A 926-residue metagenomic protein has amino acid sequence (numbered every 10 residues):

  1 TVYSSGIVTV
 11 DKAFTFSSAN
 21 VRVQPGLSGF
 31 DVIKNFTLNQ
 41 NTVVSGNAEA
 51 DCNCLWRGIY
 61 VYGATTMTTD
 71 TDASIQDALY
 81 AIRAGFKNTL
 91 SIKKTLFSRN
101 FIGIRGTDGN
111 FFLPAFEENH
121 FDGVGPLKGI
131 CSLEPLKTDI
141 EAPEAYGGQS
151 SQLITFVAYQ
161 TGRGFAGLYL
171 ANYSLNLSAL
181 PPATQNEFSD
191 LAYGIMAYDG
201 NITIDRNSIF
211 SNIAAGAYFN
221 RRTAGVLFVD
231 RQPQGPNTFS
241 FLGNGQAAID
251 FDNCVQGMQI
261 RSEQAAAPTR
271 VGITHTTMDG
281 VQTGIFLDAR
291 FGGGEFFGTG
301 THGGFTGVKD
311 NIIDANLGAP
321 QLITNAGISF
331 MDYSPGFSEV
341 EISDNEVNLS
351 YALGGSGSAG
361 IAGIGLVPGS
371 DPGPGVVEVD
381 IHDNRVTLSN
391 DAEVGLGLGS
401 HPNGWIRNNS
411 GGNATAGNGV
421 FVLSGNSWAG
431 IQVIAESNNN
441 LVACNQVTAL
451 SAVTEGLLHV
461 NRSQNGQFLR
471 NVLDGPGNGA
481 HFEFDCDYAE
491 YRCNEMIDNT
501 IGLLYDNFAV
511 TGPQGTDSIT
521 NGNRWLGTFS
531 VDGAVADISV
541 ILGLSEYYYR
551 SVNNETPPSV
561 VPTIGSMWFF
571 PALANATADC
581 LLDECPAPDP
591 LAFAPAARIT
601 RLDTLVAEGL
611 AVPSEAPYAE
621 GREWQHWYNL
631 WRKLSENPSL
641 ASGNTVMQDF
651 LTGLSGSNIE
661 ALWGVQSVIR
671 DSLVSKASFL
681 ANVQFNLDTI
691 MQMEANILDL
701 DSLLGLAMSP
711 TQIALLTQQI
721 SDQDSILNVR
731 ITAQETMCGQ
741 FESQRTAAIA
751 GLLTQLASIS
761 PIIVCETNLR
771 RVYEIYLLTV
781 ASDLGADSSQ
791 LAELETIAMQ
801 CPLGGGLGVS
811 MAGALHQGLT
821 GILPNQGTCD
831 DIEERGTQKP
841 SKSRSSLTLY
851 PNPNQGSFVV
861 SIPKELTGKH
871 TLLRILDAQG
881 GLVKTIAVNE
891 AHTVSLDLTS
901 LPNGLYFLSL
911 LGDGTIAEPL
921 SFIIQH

Functional and structural regions predicted by a protein language model:
T1-G162, Y169, E187-T203, S208-Q232 (+15 more regions): Extracellular beta-helix/beta-solenoid repeat scaffolds
V8, R844-Y850, N854-H926: C-terminal outer-membrane/trafficking sorting elements
F111-P114, L127-D139, E144-S150, I154-A158 (+12 more regions): N-terminal targeting or signal-anchor segments and their processing/structural boundaries
T269, S338, G404, N440 (+3 more regions): Short beta-strand/loop motifs in extracellular/secreted proteins, especially within beta-sandwich accessory domains
G425-F484: Eukaryotic tandem repeat interaction scaffolds
G543-S843: Short, compositionally biased serine/threonine- and acidic-rich segments at solvent-exposed termini, linkers, or domain
